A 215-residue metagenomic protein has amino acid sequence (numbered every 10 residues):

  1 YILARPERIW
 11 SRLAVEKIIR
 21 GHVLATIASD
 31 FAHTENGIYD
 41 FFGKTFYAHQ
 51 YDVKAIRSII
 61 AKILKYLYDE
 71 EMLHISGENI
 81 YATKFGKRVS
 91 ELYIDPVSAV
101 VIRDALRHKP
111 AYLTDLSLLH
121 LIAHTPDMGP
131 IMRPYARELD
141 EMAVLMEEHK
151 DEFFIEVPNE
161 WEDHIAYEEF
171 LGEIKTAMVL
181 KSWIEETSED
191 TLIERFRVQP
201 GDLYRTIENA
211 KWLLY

Functional and structural regions predicted by a protein language model:
Y1-M72, E78, K84-F85, S90-V101: C-terminal helicase lobe
A61-E70, H74-Y215: C-terminal helical accessory/scaffold domains
